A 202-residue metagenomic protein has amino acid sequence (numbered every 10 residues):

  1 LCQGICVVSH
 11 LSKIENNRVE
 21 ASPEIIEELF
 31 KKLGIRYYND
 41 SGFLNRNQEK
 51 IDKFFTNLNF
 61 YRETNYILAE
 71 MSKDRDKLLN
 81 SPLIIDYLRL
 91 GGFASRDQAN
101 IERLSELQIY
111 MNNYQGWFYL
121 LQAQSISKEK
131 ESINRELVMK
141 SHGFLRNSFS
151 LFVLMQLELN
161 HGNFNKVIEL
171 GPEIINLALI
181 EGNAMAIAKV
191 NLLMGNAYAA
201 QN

Functional and structural regions predicted by a protein language model:
L1-K13: Short alpha-helical DNA-recognition segment
S22-N39: DNA major-groove recognition helix of helix-turn-helix/homeodomain DNA-binding modules
G34-K50: Short C-terminal boundary/hinge segments that cap the last helix of small helical domains
N45-I101: Helix-turn-helix/homeodomain-like alpha-helical modules used for DNA recognition and transcription-factor dimerization
I51-N59, I85-D97, G116-K130, S148-N163 (+1 more regions): Tandem amphipathic alpha-helical repeat scaffolds
E63-I67, A99, R103, I133 (+2 more regions): Alpha-helical positions within canonical tetratricopeptide repeat
A69-D76, S105-I109, R135-G143, P172-N183: Amphipathic alpha-helical segments of tetratricopeptide repeats
